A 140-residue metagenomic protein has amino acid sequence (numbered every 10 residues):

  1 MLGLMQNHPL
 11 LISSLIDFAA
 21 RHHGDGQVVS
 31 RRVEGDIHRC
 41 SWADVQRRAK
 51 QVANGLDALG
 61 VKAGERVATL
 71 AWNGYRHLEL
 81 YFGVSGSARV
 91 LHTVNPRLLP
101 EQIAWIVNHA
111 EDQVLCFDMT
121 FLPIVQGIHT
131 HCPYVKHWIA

Functional and structural regions predicted by a protein language model:
M1-G3, T130: AMP-binding adenylation
L4-N7, D44, H92-V94: Short, flexible loop segments at the rims of nucleotide/cofactor-binding pockets, characterized by
M5, P9, L70, L115-D118: Active-site-adjacent beta-strand anchor residues
N7-V29, R47: A short N-terminal helical cap/helix-turn-helix that marks the beginning of AMP-binding/adenylate-forming
L15-I16, A58-L59, G86-A140: Structural core segment of the AMP-binding/adenylate-forming
A20-R21, K50, W72, S85 (+1 more regions): Residues within alpha-helical segments
V28-G74, L78-F82, L99-A104: Conserved AMP-binding/adenylate-forming core of the ANL superfamily
